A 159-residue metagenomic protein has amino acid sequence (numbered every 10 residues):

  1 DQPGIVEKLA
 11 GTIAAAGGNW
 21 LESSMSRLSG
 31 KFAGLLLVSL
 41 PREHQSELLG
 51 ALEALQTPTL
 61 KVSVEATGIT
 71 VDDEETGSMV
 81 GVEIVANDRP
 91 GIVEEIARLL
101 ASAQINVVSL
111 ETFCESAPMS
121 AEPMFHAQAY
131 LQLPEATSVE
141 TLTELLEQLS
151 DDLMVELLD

Functional and structural regions predicted by a protein language model:
D1-D159: A conserved regulatory-domain signal marking ACT and ACT-like small-molecule sensing domains and adjacent regulatory
